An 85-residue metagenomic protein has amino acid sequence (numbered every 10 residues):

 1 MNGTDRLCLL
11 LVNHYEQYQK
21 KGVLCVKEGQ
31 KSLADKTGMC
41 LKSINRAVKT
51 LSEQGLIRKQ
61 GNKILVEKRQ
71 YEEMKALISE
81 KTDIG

Functional and structural regions predicted by a protein language model:
M1-H14: Short alpha-helical segments that sit at the start of domains
H14-G85: Phosphate-/nucleic-acid-contacting segments
